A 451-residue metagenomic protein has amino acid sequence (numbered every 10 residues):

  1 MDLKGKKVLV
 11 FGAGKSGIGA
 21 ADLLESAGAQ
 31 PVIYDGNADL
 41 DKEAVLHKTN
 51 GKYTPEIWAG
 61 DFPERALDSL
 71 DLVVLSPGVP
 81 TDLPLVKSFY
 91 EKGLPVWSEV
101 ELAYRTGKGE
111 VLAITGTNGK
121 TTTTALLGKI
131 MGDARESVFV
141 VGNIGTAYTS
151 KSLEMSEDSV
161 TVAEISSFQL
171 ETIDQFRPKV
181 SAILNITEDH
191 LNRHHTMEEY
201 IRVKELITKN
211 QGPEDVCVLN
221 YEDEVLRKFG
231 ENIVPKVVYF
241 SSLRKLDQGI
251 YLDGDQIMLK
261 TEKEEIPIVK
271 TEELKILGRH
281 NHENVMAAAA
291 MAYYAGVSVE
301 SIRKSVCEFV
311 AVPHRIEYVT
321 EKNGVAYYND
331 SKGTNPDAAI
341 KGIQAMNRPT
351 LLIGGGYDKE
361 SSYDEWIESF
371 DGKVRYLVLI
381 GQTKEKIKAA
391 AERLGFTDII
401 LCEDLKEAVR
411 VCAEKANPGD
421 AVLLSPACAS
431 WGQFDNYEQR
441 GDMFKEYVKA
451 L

Functional and structural regions predicted by a protein language model:
M1-S98, L102: N-terminal leader/targeting and accessory segments in enzymes
D2-K7, G17-A27, T271-V374: Nucleotide phosphate-binding/pyrophosphate-handling subdomain across enzymes that bind or process nucleotide phosphates
G12, L24, V73, I114 (+12 more regions): Residue-level signal for inorganic ion chemistry
P31-N37, C217-Y221, I353-G354, K373-Q382: Short internal beta-strands
E43-P55, D364-D420: C-terminal helical cap/extension that packs against the catalytic core of soluble nucleotide-cofactor enzymes
G60-D61, W97-E101, V234-L252, R303-C307 (+2 more regions): Beta-strand->loop->alpha-helix junctions that form or flank phosphate-binding loops in nucleotide-handling enzymes
E99-V141: Walker A (P-loop) phosphate-binding motif
M155-L246, Y251-D253, M258, E265 (+2 more regions): Flexible active-site lid/hinge loop adjacent to a nucleotide/diphosphate and Mg2+-phosphate binding pocket
